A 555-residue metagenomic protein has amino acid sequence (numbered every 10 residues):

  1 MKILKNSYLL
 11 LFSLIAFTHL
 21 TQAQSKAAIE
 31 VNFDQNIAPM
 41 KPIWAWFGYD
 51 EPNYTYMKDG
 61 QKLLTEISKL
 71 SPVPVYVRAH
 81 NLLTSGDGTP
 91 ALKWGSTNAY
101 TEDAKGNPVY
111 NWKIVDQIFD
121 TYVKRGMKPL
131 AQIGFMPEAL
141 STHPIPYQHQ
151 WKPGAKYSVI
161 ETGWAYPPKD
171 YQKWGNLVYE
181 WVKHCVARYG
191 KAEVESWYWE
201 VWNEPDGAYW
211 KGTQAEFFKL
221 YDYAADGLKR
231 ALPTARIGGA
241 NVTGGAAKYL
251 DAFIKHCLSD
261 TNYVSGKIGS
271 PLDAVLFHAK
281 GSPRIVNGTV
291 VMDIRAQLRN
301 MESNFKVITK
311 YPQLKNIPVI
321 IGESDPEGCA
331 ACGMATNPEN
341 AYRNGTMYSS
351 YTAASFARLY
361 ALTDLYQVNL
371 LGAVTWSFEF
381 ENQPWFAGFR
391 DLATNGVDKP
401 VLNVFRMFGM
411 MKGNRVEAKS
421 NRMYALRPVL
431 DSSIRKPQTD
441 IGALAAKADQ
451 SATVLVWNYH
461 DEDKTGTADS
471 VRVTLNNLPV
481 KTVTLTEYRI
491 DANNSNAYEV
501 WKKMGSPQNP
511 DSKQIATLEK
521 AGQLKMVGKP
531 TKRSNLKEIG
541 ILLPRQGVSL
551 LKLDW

Functional and structural regions predicted by a protein language model:
M1-S25: Bacterial Sec-dependent N-terminal signal peptides
I3, T21-Y198, A215-N241, G266 (+6 more regions): Non-catalytic accessory regions flanking glycosidase/transglycosidase catalytic cores in CAZymes
H19, Y54-Y56, G207-T213, P283-V290 (+1 more regions): A generic structural signal for short coil/turn motifs at secondary-structure boundaries
Y54, L83-G86, E138, W202-A208 (+2 more regions): Conserved radical SAM core fold
Y147-W164, E204-P205, F277-I285, C332-E339: A short small-residue
W197-N203, G322: Short, conserved phosphate-binding/catalytic loop or strand-edge motifs used in phosphoryl-/nucleotidyl-transfer
Q214-L370, E379, Q383-P384, Y424-D431: Noncatalytic carbohydrate-binding groove/subsite architecture in carbohydrate-active enzymes
Y342-T346, G388-G396: Active-site rim elements
